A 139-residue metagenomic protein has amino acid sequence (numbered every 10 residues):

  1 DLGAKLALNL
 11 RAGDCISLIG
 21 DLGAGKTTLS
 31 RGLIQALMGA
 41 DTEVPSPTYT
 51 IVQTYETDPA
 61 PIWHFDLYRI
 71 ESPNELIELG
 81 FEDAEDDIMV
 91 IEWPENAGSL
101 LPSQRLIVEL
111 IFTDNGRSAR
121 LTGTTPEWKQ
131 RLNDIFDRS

Functional and structural regions predicted by a protein language model:
D1-K5: N-terminal pre-Walker A segment at the start of P-loop NTPase domains
A7-G13: Phosphate-binding P-loop
I16-L18: Hydrophobic anchor at the beta1->P-loop junction of P-loop NTPases
L22: The conserved Walker
K26: Conserved lysine of the Walker
A40-Y55: Short beta-strand-centered segment that lines the nucleotide-binding/catalytic pocket of NTP-utilizing
S72, L79-S139: Short phosphate-coordinating micro-motif centered on Lys-Gly-acidic
